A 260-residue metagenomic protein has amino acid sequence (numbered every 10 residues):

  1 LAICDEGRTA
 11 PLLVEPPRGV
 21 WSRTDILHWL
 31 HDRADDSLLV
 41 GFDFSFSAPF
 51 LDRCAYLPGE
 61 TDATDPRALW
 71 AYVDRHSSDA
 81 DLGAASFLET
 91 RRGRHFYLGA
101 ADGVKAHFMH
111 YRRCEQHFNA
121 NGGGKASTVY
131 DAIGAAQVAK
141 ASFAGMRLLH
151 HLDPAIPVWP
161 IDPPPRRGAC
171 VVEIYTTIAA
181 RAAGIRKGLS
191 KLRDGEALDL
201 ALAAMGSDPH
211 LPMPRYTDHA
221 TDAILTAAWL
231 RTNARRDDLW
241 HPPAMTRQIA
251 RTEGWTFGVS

Functional and structural regions predicted by a protein language model:
L1-L39, F44-S260: RNase H-like (RuvC/DEDD) metal-dependent nuclease/polynucleotide-processing core
